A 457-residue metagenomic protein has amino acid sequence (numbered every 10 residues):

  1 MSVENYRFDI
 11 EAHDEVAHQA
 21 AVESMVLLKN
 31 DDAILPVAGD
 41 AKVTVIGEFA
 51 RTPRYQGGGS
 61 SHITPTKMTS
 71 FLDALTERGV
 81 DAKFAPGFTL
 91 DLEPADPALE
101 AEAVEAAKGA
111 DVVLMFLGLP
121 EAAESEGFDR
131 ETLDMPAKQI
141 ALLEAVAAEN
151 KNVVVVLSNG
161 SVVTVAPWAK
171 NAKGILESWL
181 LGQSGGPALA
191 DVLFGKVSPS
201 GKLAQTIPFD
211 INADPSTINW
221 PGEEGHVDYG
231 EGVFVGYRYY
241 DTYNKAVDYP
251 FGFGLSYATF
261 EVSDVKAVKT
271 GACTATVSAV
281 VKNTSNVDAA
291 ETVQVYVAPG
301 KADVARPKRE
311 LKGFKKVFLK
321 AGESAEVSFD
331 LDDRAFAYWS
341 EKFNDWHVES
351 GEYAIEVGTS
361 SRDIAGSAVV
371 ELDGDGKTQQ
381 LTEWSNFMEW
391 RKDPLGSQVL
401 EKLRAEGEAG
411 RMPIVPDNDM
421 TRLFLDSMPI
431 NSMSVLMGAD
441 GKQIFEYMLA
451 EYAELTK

Functional and structural regions predicted by a protein language model:
M1-K457: C-terminal non-catalytic regions of proteins with extracellular/luminal or membrane-system context
